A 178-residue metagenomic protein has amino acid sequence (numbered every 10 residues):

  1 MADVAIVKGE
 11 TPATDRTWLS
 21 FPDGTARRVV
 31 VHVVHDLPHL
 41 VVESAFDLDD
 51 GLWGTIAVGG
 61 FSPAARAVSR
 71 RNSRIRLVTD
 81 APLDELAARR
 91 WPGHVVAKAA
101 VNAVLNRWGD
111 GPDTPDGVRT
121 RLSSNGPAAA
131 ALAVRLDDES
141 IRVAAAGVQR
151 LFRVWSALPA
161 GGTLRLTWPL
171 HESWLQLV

Functional and structural regions predicted by a protein language model:
M1-T14, W18-F21, R27-V34, P38-L40 (+1 more regions): Metalloprotease/metallohydrolase-associated module, dominated by Zn2+-dependent proteases
